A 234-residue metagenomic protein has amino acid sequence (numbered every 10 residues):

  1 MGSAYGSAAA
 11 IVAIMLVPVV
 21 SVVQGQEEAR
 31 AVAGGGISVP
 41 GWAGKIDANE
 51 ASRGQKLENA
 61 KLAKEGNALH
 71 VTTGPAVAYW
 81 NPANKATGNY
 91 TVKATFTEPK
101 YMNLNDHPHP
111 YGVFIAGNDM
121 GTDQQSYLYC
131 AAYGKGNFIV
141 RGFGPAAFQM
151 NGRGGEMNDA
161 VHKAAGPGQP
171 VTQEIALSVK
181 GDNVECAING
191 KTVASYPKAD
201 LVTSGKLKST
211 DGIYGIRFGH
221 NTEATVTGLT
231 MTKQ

Functional and structural regions predicted by a protein language model:
M1-A10: Bacterial N-terminal signal peptides that target proteins for export
M15-Q24: C-terminal segment of classical bacterial N-terminal signal peptides
Q26-Q234: Extracellular glycan-recognition regions
